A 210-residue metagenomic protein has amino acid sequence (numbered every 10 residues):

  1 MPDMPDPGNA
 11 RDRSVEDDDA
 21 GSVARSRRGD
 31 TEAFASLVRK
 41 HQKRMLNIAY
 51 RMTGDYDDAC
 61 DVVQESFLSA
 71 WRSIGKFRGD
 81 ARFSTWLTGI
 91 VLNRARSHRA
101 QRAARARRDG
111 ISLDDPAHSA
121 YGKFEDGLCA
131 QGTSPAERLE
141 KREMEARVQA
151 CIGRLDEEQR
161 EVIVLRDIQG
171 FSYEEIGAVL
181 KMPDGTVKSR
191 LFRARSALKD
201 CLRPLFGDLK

Functional and structural regions predicted by a protein language model:
R11-D12, R27-S36, L46-E65, D184 (+1 more regions): Short, charged helix-capping/linker segments at alpha-helix termini
D12-R13, P116-A150: Acidic, proline/glycine-rich intrinsically disordered inter-domain spacer in sigma factors
R27-R28, G54, E65-R82, Q101-R102: Sigma70-family region 2
V38-Y56, S73, T88, I152 (+2 more regions): Amphipathic, Lys/Arg- and hydrophobic-enriched alpha-helical face
D61-L68, A81-N93: Structural recognition of an alpha-helix C-terminal capping motif at a helix-to-coil junction
G75-R78, G89-I111, A117, P204: Arg/Lys-rich amphipathic alpha helix in sigma70-family domain 2
A100-A103, R160, R195-K210: Short, Lys/Arg-enriched C-terminal cap helix and immediately downstream tail that follows
R138, A146-T186: Helix-turn-helix DNA-binding module
